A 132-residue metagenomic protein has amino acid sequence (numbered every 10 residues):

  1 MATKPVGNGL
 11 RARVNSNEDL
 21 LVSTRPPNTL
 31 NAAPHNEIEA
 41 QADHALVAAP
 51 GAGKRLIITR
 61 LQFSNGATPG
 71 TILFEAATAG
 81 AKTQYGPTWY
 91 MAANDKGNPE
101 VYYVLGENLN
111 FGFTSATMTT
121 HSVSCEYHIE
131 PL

Functional and structural regions predicted by a protein language model:
A2-G9, N15-N17, S23-L132: Beta-strand-centric surfaces of beta-sandwich/beta-rich domains
